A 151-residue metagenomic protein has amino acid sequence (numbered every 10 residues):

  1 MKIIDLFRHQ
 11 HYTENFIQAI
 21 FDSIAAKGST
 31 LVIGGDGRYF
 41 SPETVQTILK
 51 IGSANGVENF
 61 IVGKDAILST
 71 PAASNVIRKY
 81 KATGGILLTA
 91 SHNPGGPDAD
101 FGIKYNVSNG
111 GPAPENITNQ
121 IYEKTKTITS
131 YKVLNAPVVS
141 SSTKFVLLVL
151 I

Functional and structural regions predicted by a protein language model:
M1-I51, V149-I151: An N-terminal, well-structured beta->alpha segment
I4-D5, D65, A113: Pocket-edge positions in alpha/beta enzyme catalytic cores
H11, P97-I151: Gly/Ser/Thr-enriched, mixed-charge loops and adjacent short helices that form phosphate/oxyanion-binding elements
A19, S23, N55, V76 (+2 more regions): Change "in soluble alpha/beta enzymes" to "in soluble alpha/beta proteins
K27, V32-D98: N-terminal small/polar loop signature for handling phosphorylated ligands or for N-terminal nucleophile
